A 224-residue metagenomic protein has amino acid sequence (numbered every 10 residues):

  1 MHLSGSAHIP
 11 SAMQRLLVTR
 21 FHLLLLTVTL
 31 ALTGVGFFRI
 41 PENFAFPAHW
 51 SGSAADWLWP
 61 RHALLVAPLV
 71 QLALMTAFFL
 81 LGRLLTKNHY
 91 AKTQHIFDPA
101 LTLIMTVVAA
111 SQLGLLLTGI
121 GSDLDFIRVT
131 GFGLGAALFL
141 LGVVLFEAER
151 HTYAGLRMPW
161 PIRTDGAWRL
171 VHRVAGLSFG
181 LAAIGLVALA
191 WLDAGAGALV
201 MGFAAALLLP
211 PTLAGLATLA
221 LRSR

Functional and structural regions predicted by a protein language model:
S11-L25: N-terminal membrane topogenic signal
F21-L25, L65-L72, F78-F79, F97-T106 (+1 more regions): Select subsegments of transmembrane alpha-helices in polytopic membrane proteins, especially boundary-proximal
L25-T27, D56-A73, L124-L141: Alpha-helical transmembrane segments
V35-L65, A154-R163: Active-site and channel-lining beta-strand-loop segments that bind or position nucleotide-derived/phosphorylated
G36-P41, A73-L85, L140-L156, A217-R222: Membrane-water interface of transmembrane alpha-helices
L80-R128: Ordered, amphipathic secondary-structure segments that act as subunit-interaction surfaces in large macromolecular
G114-D165: Membrane-proximal helix-loop-helix units in multi-pass membrane proteins
T152-R222: Terminal transmembrane helical module of multi-pass membrane proteins
